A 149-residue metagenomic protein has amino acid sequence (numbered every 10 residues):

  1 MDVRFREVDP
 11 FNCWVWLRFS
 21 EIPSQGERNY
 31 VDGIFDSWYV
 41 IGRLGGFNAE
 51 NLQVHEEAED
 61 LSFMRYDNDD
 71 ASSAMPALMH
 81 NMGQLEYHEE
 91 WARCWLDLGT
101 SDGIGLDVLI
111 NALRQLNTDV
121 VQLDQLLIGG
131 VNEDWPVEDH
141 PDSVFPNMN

Functional and structural regions predicted by a protein language model:
M1-N149: The transition from N-terminal targeting/processing segments to the mature protein
